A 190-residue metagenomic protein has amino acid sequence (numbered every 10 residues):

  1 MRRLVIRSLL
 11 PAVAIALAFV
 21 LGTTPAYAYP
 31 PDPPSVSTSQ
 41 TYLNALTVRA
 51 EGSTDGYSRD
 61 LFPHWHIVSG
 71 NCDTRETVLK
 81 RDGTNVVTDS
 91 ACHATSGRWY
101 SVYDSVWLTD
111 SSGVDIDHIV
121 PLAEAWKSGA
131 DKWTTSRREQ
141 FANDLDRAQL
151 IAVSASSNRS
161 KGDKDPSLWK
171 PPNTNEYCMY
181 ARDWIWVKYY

Functional and structural regions predicted by a protein language model:
M1-Y29: Secretory targeting and sorting signals
V20, P25-S69: N-terminal module-boundary/linker segments of secreted carbohydrate-active enzymes
T38-N44, T74-V78, D183: Exposed alpha-helical structural elements
T47, V68-G70, A91, F141-L145: A general structural signal for short secondary-structure junctions and capping/turn motifs
D55-S96: N-terminal carbohydrate-binding/catalytic regions of secreted carbohydrate-active enzymes
W99-Y190: Domain-level detector of nuclease and nuclease-like folds in predominantly extracellular/periplasmic contexts
